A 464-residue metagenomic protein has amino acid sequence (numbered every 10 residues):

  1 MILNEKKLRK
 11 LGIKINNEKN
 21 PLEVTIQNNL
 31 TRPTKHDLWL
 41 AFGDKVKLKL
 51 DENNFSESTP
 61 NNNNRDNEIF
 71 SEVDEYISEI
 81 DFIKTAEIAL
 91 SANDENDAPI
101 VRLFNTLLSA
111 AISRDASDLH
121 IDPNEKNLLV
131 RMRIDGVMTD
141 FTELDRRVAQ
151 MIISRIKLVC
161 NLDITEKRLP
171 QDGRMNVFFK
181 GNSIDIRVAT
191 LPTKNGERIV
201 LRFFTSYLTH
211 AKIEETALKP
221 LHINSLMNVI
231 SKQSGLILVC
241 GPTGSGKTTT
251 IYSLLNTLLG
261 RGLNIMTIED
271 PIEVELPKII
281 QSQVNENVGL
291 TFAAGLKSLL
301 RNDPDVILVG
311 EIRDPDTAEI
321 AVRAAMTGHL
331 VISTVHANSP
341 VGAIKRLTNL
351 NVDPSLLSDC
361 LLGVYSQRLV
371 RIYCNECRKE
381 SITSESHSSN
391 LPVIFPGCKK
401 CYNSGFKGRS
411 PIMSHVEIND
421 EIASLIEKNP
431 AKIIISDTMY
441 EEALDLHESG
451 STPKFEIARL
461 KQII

Functional and structural regions predicted by a protein language model:
M1, D37-L40, I77-N93, I186 (+1 more regions): Short, charge-rich amphipathic segments
M1-F42, N61-D66, D172-K180, R187-A189: Polyanionic, low-complexity intrinsically disordered segments
L3-N4, R9, S71-S78, E311 (+2 more regions): Short secondary-structure boundary segments
N4-E5, E52-N54, N419: Helix N-cap / beta->alpha transition motif
I13, N61-R65, S78, F82 (+4 more regions): Generic surface-pattern signal
E23-E68, T216-I230: Short glycine/Trp-rich loop-beta-loop segment that forms part of the substrate-binding cleft
D51-S109, R114: Charged, low-hydrophobicity low-complexity segments
N93-I464: Short, flexible helix-loop junctions that flank or precede catalytic/ligand sites
